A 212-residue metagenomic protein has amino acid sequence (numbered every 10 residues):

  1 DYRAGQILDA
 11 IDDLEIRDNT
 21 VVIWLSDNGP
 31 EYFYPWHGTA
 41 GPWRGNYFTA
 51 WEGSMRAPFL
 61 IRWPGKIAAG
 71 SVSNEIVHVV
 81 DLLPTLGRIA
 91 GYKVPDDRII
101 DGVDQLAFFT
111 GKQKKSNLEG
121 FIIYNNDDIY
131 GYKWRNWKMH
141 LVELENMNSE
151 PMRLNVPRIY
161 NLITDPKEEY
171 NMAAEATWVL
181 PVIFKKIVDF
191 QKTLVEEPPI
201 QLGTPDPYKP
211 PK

Functional and structural regions predicted by a protein language model:
D1-W36: Metal-dependent active-site segment of extracytoplasmic phospho-/sulfohydrolases and closely related
Y2-G5, D9, P84, R88 (+5 more regions): Solvent-exposed, polar/charged alpha-helical surfaces in well-ordered, non-transmembrane soluble domains, broadly
A4, V22-W24, P58, L82 (+1 more regions): Structural scaffold positions in well-ordered secondary structure
D9-I16, G87-G91, T110, V188-V195: Sec-exported extracytoplasmic/periplasmic mature domains
D18-N19, K93-R98, E196-I200: Surface-exposed patches in mature extracellular/periplasmic domains of secreted proteins
W24-P30, D101, I122-D127, L194-P210: Short, solvent-exposed turn/loop segments enriched in Gly/Ser/Thr/Pro and often Arg
P30-E52, I67-S71, E75, V80-L162: C-terminal cap/loop subdomain of S1 sulfatases and analogous C-terminal strand-loop tails that border
L82, W134, M139, E143-M147 (+2 more regions): Long, internal low-complexity/basic segments
